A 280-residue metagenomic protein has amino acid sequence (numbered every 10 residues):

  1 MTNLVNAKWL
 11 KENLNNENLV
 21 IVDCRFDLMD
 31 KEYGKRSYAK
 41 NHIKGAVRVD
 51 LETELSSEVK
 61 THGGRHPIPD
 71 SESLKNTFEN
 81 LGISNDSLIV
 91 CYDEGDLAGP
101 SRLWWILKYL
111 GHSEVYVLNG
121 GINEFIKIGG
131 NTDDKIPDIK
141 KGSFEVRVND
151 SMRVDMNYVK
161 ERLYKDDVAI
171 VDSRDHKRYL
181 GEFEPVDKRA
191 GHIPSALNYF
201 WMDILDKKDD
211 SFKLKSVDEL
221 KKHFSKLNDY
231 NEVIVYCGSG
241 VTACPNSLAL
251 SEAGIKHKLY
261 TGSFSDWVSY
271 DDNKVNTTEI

Functional and structural regions predicted by a protein language model:
M1-I280: Cytosolic catalytic domains that perform sulfur/thiol-centered chemistry
